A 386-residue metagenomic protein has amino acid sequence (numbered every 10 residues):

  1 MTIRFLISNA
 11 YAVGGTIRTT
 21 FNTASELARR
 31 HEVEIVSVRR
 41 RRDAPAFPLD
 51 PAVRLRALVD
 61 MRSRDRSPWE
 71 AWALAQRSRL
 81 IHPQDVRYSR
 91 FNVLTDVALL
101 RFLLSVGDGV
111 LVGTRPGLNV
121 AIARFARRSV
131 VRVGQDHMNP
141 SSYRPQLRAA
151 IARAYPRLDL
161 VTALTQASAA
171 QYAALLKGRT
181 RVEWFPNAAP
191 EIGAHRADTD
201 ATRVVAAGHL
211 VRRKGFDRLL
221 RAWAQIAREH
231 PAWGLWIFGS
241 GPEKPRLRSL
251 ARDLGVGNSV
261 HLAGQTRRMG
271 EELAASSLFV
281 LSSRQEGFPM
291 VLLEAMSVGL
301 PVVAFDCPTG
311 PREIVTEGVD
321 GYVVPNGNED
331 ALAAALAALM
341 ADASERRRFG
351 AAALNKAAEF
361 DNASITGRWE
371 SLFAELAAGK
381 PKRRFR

Functional and structural regions predicted by a protein language model:
I7-V13, E26, R30-V86: N-terminal strand-loop element at the rim of the active site of nucleotide-sugar-dependent glycosyltransferases
I17-N22, T202, A206-P231, L235 (+2 more regions): A conserved mid-protein helix/loop that constitutes part of the nucleotide-sugar donor-binding site
V133-S141, Y155-A194: Donor nucleotide-sugar binding/catalytic pocket of nucleotide-sugar-dependent glycosyltransferases
Q265, R284: Aromatic "clamp/platform" in nucleotide-sugar-dependent glycosyltransferases that forms part of the donor/acceptor
E294, C307-G318, Y322-V323: Short acidic/histidine- and often glycine-rich active-site loop of Leloir-type glycosyltransferases that engages
P301-F305: Short hydrophobic beta-strand element within catalytic cores of glycosyltransferases and related nucleotide-activated
T316-G318, Y322-E329, A338-A343, A358: Conserved acidic donor-binding segment of nucleotide-sugar-dependent glycosyltransferases
A331, A338, E345-E359, R368-S371: A short, well-ordered alpha-helix in the C-terminal region of glycosyltransferases
